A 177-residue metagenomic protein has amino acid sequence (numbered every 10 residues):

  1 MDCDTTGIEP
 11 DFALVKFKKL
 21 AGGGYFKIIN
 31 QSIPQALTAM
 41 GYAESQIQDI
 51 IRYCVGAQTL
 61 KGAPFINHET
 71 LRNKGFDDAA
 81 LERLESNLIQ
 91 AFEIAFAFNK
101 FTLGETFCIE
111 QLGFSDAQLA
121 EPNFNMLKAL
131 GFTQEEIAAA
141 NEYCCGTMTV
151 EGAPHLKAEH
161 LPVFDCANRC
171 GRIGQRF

Functional and structural regions predicted by a protein language model:
M1-F177: Long, C-terminal-biased catalytic regions of enzyme "large/alpha" subunits
